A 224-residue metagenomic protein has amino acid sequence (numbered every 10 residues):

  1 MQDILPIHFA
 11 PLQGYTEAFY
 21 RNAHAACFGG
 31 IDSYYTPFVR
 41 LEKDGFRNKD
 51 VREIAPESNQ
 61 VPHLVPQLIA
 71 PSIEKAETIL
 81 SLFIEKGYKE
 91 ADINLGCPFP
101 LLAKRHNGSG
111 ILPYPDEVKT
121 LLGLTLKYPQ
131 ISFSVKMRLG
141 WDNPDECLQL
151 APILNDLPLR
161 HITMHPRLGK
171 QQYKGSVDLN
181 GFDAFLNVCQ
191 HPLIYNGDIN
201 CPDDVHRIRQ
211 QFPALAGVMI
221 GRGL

Functional and structural regions predicted by a protein language model:
M1-L224: Flavin-dependent oxidoreductase catalytic cores
